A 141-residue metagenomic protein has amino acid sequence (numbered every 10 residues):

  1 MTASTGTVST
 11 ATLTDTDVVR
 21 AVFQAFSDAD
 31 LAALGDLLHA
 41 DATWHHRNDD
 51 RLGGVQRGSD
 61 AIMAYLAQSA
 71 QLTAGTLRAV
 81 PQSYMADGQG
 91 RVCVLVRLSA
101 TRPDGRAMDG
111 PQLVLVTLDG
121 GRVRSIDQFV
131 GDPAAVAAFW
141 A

Functional and structural regions predicted by a protein language model:
M1-A40: Short, low-complexity N-terminal intrinsically disordered segments enriched in polar/charged residues
T2-A11, A67-A141: A beta-strand edge to alpha-helix "cap/lid" segment located at domain peripheries
D17-S27, D50-V55, S69-T73, C93-V96: Short, mixed-charge, low-aromatic patches
V19-V22, L34, A42, G58 (+4 more regions): Hydrophobic pocket/interface hotspot
H39-G88: A solvent-exposed, acidic/Ser-Thr-rich amphipathic alpha-helical stretch
